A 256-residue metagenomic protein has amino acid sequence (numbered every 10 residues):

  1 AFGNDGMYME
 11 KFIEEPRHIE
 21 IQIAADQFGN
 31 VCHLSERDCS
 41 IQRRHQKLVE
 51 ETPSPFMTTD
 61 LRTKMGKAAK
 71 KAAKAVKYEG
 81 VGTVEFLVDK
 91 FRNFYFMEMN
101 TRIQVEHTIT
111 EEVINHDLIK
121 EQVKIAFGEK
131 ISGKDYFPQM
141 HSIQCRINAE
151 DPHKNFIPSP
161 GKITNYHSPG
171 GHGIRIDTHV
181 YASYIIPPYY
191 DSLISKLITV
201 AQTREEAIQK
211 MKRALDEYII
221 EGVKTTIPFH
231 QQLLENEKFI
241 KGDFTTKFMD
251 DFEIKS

Functional and structural regions predicted by a protein language model:
A1-S256: ATP-dependent carboxylate activation and anion-phosphoryl transfer catalytic cores that bind Mg-ATP to form
